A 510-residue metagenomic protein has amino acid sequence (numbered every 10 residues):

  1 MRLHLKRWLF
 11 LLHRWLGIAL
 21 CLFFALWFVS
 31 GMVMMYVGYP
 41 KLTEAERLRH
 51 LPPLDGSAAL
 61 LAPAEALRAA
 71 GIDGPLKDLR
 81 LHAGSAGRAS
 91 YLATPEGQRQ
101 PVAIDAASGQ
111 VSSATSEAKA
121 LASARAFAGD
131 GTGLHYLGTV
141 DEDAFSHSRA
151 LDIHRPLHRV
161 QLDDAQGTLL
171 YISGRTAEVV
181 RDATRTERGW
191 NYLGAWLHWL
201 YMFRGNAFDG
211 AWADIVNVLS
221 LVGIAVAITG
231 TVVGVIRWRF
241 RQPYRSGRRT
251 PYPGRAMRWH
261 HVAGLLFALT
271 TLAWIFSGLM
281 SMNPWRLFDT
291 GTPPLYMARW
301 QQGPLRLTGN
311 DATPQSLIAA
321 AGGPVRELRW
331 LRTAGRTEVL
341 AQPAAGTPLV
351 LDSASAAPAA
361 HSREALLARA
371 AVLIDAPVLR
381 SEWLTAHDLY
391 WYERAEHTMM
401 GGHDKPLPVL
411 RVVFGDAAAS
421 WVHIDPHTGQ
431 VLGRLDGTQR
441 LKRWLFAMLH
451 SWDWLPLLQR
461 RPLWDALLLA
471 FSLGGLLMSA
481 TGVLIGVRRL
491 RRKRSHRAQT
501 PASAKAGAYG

Functional and structural regions predicted by a protein language model:
M1-G510: Conserved histidines in hydrophobic membrane contexts and catalytic metal-binding motifs
